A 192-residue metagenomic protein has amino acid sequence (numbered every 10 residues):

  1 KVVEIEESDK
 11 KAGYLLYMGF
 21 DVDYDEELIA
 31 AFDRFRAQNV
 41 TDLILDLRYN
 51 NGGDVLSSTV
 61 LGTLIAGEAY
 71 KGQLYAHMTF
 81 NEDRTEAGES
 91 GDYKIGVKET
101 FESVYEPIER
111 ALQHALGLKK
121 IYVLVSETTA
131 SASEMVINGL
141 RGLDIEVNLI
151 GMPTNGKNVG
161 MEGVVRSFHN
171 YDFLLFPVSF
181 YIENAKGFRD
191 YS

Functional and structural regions predicted by a protein language model:
K1-L43, Y49-N51, L56-S57, T63-Y75: Flexible, low-complexity junctional segments that flank or bridge functional domains
I5-D9, A37, Q113-G117, R141-G142 (+1 more regions): Extracellular/periplasmic catalytic domains that process cell-envelope and extracellular macromolecules
G13-L16, D42-D46, L74-H77, A115 (+2 more regions): Structural recognition of the beta-strand scaffold that forms the well-ordered cores of secreted hydrolase catalytic
G19-D23, D42, R48-V55, K71 (+4 more regions): Solvent-exposed loop/turn segments at secondary-structure junctions within structured extracellular/periplasmic domains
G53-K120, E162-G163: Gly/Ser/Thr-rich loop/hinge elements
G67-L74, R141-G151: Bacterial peptidoglycan biogenesis and beta-lactam-recognition machinery
K119, V125-G139, D144: Charge-patterned, long linear interaction tracts outside catalytic cores
V147-S192: Flexible, solvent-exposed loop/hinge segments that line or gate ligand/substrate-binding clefts
